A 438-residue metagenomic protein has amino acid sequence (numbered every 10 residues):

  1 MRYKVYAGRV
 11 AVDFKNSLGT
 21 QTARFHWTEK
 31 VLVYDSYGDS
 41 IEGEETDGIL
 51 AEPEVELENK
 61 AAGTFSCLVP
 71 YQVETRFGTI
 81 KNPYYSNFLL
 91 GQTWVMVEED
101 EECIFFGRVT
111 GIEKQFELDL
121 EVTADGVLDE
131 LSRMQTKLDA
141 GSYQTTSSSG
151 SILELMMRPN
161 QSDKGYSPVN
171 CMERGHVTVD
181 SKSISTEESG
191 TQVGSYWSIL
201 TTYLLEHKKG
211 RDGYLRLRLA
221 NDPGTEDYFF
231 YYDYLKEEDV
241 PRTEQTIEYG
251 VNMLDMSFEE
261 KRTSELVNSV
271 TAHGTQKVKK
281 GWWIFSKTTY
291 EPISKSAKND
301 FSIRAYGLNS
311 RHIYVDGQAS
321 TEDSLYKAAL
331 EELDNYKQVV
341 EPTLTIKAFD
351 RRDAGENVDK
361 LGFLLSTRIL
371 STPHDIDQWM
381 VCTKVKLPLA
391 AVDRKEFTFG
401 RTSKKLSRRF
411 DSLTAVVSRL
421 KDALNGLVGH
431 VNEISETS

Functional and structural regions predicted by a protein language model:
M1, A7, K15-T28, E121-A124 (+4 more regions): Acidic, low-complexity/disordered segments
M1-S151: Beta-strand-rich assembly/attachment modules of structural machines
L57-Y71, A329-I346: Short, basic/aromatic beta-hairpin or loop at an interaction surface
E58, T110-Q115, A220-D222, V385-A390: Short beta-strand micro-motifs enriched in acidic
A62-S66, Q115-E121, P223-F229, T343 (+1 more regions): A generic structural signal for beta-strand entry/edge sites
R76-E98, S132-Y143, V240-V251, V358-R368 (+1 more regions): Extended Gly/Ser/Thr-rich low-complexity repeat segments, especially those forming or decorating extracellular
Q115-T263, V428-S438: Charged- and aromatic-enriched interaction segments used to assemble and dock large macromolecular complexes
